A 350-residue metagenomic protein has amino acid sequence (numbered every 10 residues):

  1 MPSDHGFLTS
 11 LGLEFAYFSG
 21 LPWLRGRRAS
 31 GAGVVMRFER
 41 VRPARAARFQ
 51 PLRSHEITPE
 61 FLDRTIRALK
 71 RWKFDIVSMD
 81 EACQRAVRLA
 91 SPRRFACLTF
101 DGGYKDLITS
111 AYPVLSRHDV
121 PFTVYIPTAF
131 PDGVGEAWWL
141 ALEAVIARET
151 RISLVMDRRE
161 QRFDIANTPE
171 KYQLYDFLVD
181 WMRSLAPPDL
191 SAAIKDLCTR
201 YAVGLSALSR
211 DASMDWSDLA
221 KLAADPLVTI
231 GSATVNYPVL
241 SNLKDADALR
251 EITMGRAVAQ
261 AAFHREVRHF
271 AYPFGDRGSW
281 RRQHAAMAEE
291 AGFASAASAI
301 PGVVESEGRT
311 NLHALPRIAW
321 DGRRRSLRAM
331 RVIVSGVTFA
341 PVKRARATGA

Functional and structural regions predicted by a protein language model:
P2-T99, D106, A137, A141-V145 (+6 more regions): C-terminal active-site subregion of NodB/CE4 polysaccharide deacetylases
R27-G33, R37, G135-D225: Extended, charge-rich helix/loop segments that form flexible, surface "patches" used to engage negatively charged
P43-A46, L174, C198-Y201, T229-T234: Short, basic/glycine-rich phosphate-binding loops at helix/coil junctions that contact nucleotide phosphates
S110-T128: A short alpha/beta connector and helix-capping loop motif
S110-V114, D218, Q283-M287: A short acidic, amphipathic alpha-helical/loop segment
Y125, I230-S232, A297-A299: Active-site neighborhood of phospho(di)ester-bond hydrolases with catalytic His/Asp-centered motifs
T128-P131, P301-G302: Short beta-alpha junction loops
